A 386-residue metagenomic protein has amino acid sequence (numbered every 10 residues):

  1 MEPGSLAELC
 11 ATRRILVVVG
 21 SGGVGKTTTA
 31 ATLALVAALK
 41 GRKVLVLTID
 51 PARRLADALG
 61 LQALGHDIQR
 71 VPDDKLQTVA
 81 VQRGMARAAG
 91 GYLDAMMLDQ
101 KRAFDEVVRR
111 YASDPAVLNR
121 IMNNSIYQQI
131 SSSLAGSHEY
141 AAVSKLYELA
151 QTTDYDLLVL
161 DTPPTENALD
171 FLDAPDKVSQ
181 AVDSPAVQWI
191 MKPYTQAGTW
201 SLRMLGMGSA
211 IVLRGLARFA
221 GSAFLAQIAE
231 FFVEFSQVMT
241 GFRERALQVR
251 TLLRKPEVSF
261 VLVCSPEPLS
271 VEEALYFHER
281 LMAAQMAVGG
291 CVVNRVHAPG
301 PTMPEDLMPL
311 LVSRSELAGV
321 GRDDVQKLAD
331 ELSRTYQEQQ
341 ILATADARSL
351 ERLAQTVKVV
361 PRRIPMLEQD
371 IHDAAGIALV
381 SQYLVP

Functional and structural regions predicted by a protein language model:
M1-C10, A210, R214-V233, R243-P386: C-terminal lobe/tail of nucleotide-utilizing enzymes
M1-V17, V24, T29, L33-T240 (+1 more regions): Nucleotide-state-sensitive switch-loop elements of NTP-binding domains
V17-V19, Y127-S132, V258-V263, T335: Glycine- and acidic
G20, M97-Q100, P164, C264 (+2 more regions): Flexible glycine-/small-residue-rich
G22, K26-T29, P266, D346: Residues at the start of alpha-helices and the adjacent loop-to-helix junctions
G23, S133-G136, C264-E267, V271: Short, charged/polar micro-motifs that form catalytic or ligand-binding hotspots
